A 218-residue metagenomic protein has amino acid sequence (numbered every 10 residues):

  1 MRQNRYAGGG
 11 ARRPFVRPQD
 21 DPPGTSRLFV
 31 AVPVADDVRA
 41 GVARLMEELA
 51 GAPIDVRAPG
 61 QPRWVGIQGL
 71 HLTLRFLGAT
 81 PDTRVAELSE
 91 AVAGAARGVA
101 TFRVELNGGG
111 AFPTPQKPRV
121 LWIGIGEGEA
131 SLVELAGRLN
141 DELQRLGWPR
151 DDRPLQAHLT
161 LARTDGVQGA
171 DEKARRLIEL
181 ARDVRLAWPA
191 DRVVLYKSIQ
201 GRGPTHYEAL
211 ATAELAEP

Functional and structural regions predicted by a protein language model:
R2-P218: Histidine-dependent nucleotide/RNA phosphoesterase domain, centered on the 2H-phosphoesterase fold with its duplicated
